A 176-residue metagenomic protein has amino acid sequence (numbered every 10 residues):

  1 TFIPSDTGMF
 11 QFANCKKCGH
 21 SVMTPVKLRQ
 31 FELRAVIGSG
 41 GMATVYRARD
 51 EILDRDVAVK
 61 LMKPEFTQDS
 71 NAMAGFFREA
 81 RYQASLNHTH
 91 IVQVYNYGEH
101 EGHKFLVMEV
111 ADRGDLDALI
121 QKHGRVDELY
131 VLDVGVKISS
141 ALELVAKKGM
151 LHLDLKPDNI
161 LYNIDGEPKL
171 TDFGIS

Functional and structural regions predicted by a protein language model:
R34-G40, V45: Protein kinase glycine-rich loop
G38, N87-H90: Flexible N-lobe loop architecture of eukaryotic-like protein kinase catalytic domains
K63-S85: AlphaC helix of the eukaryotic protein kinase fold
Y97: Activation-segment/catalytic-loop signature of the eukaryotic protein kinase fold
E101-D115, L119: Conserved short submotifs of the Hanks-type protein kinase catalytic core that shape the nucleotide-binding pocket
V134-G135: Activation segment signature within eukaryotic-like protein kinase domains
S140-M150: Protein kinase catalytic-loop region centered on the HRD/HxD motif
